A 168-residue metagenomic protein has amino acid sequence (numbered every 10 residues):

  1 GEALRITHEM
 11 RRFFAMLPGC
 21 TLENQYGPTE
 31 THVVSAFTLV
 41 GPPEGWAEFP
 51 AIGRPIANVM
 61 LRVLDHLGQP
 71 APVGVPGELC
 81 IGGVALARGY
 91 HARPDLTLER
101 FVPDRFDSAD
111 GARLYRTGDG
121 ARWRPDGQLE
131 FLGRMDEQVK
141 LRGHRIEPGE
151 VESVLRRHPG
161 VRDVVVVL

Functional and structural regions predicted by a protein language model:
G1-C20, T29, N58: Short gly/Ser/Thr-rich phosphate-binding loop of adenylate-forming enzymes
L4-R5, T31, R88, I146: Short alpha-helical
E9-M10, S35, R93: Residues at alpha-helix caps and immediate loop-helix transition turns in enzyme cores, especially N- and C-cap
T21-N24, T38-L168: AMP-dependent adenylate-forming
Y26-V33: SF2 helicase/translocase ATPase core recognition
